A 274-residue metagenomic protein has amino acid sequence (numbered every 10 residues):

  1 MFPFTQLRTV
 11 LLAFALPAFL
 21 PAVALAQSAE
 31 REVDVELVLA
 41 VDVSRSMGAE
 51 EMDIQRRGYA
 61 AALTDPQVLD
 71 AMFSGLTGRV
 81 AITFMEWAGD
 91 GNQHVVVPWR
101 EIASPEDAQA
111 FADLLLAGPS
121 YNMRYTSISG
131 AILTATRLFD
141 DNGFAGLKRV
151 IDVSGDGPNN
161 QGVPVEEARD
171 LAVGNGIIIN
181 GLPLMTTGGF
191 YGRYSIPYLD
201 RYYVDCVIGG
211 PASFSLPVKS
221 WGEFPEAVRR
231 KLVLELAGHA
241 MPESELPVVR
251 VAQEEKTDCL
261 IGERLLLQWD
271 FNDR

Functional and structural regions predicted by a protein language model:
T9-P21: Bacterial N-terminal signal peptides
L20-S28: Sec/Tat signal peptide C-region and signal peptidase I cleavage site
R31-P98, A131, A135, V150-S154: Von Willebrand factor
A40-E50, I82, P98, L114-Y125 (+3 more regions): Second-shell loop/turn segments in exported
G75-L114, Y191-V204: Short beta-strand-loop
H94, E106-R149, G181-Y191, Y198 (+1 more regions): Von Willebrand factor
P158-D205: VWA/integrin I-like adhesion module and closely mimicked acidic/polar interface patches used
L216-R274: C-terminal "exit" segments of structured domains
